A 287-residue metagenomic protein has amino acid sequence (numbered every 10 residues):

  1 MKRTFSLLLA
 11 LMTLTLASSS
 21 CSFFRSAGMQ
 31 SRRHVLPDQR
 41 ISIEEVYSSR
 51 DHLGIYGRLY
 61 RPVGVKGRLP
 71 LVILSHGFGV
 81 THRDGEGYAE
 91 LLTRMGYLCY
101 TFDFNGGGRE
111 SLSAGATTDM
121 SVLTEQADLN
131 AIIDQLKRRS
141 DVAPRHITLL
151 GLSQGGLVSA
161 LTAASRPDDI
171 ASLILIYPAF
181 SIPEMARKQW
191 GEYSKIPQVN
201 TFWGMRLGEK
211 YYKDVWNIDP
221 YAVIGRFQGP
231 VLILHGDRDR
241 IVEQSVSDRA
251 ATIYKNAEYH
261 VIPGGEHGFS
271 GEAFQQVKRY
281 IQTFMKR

Functional and structural regions predicted by a protein language model:
A27-G64: N-terminal cap/lid segment of alpha/beta-hydrolase-fold proteins
R68-G77: Short beta-strand element of the alpha/beta-hydrolase
F78-E90: The serine-hydrolase catalytic nucleophile loop
D84, D119-S140: Alpha/beta-hydrolase active-site loop
L92-L112: Conserved alpha/beta-hydrolase
L161-E209: Hydrolase active-site cap/lid region
F227, I233-H235, D239: Short beta-strand/loop motif that positions the catalytic acidic residue of the alpha/beta-hydrolase fold
G265-Q276: Catalytic histidine-centered segment of alpha/beta-hydrolase-like enzymes
